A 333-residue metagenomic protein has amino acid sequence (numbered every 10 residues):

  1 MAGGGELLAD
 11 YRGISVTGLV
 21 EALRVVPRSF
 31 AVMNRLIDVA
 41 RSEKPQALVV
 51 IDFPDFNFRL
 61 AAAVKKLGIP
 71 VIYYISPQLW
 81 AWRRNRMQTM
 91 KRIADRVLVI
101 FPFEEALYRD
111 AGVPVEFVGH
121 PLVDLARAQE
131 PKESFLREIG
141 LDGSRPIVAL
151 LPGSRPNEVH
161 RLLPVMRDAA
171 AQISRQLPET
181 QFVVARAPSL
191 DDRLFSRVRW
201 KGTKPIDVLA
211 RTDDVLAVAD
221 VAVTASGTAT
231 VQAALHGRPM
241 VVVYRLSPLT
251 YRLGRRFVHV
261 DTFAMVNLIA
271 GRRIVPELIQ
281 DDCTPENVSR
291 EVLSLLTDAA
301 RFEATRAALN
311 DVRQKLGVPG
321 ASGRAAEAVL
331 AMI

Functional and structural regions predicted by a protein language model:
M1-I333: Nucleotide-activated sugar donor-binding and catalytic core shared by glycosyltransferases and related lipid-linked
